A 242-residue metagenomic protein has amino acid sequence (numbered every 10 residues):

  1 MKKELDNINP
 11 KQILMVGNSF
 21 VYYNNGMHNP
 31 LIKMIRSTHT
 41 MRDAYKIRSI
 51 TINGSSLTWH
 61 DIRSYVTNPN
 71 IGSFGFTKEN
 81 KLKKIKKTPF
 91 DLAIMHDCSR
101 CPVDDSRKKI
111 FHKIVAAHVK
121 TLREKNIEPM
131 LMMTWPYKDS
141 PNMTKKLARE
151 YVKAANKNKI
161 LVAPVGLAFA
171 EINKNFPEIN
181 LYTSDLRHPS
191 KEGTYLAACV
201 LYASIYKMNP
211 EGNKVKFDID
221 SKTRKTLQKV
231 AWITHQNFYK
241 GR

Functional and structural regions predicted by a protein language model:
P10-Q12, K46: Residues that mark the start of a beta-strand
F20, N24, I35-H39, I94-D97 (+6 more regions): Sec/Tat-exported extracytoplasmic proteins
Y22-K108: Conserved SGNH/GDSL esterase-like catalytic core that processes O-acyl groups on lipids and polysaccharides
N25, N29, K191-A203: A structural signal for well-ordered alpha-helical segments within the folded catalytic domains of diverse enzymes
H28, I32, H112-V119, A148 (+2 more regions): Extracytoplasmic/secreted envelope proteins and their assembly/folding machinery, especially bacterial periplasmic
K78-K191, P210: Alpha-helical cap/lid subdomain in secreted, periplasmic, or secretory-pathway luminal O-acyl-processing enzymes
H188, C199-R242: Conserved catalytic region of serine esterases and O-acyltransferases that act on ester linkages in lipids
